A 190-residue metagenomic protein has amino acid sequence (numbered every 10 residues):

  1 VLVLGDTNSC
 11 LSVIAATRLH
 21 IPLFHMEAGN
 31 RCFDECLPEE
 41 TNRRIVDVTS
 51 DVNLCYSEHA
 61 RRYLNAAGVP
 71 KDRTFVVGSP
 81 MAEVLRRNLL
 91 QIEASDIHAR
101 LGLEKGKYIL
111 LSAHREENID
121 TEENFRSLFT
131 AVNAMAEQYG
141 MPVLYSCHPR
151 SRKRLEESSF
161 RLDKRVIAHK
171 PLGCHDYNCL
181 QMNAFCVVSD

Functional and structural regions predicted by a protein language model:
L2-L4, C10-V13, H25-M26, N53 (+1 more regions): A donor-sugar binding/catalytic signature common to diverse glycosyltransferases and related nucleotide-sugar
S12-A16, I45-V46, M135, L180: Hydrophobic/aromatic ligand-binding patch that stacks against planar heteroaromatic rings of cofactors or nucleotides
T17-E39: Short, acidic/small-residue loops that bind anionic groups at enzyme active sites
M26, Y56, V77, S112 (+3 more regions): Generic beta-sheet signal
R31-D51, Q181: A conserved, positively charged/aromatic
V46-N124: A nucleotide-sugar donor-handling region in carbohydrate enzymes
E93-N183: Donor-nucleotide binding loops and adjacent catalytic segments primarily of GT-B fold Leloir glycosyltransferases
